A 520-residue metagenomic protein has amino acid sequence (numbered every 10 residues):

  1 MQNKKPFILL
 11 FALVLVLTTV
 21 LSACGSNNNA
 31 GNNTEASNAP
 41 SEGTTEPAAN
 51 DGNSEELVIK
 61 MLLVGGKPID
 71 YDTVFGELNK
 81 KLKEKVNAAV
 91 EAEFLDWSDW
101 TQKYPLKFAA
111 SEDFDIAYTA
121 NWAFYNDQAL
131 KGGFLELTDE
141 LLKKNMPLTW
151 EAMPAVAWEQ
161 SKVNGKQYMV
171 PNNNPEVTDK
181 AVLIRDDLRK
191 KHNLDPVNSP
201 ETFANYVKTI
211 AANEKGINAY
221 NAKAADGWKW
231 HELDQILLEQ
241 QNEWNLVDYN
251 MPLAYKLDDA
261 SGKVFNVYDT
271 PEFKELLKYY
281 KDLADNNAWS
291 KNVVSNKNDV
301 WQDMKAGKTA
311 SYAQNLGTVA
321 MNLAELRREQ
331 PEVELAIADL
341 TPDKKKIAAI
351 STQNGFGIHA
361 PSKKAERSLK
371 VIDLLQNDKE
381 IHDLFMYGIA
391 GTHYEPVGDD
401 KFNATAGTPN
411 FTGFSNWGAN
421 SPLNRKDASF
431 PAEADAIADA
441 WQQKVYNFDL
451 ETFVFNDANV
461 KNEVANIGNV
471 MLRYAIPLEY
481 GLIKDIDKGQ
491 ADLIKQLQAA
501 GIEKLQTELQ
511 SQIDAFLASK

Functional and structural regions predicted by a protein language model:
Q2, L10, G25-K520: Extracytoplasmic/secretory soluble proteins
P6-V16: Sec-dependent N-terminal signal peptides
T19-A23: C-terminal motif of bacterial Sec signal peptides marking the signal peptidase cleavage site
